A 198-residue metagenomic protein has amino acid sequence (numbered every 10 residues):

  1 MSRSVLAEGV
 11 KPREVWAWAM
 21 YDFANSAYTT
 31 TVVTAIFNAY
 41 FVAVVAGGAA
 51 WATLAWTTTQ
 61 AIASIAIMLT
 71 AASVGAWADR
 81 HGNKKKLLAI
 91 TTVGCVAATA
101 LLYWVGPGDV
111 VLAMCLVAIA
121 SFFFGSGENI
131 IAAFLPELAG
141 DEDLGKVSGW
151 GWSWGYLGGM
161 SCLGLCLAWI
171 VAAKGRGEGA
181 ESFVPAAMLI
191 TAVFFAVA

Functional and structural regions predicted by a protein language model:
R3-S64: Helix-loop boundary and gating motifs at the non-cytosolic
A49-T57, L167-V193: A membrane-interface helix-boundary motif in multi-pass transporters
T53-W77, A97-A98, M160-L163: Central cavity-lining transmembrane alpha-helices of secondary-active solute carriers, predominantly the Major
Q60, T92-T99, G155, F194-A198: MFS 12-TM fold signature
M68, A89-D109: C-terminal ends and interior cores of transmembrane alpha-helices in multi-pass membrane transporters/permeases
A78-G94: Cytoplasmic membrane-interface "Motif A"-like loop-to-helix N-cap segments of 12-TM Major Facilitator Superfamily
L116-W154: Cytoplasmic helix-loop-helix junction between adjacent transmembrane helices in 12-TM secondary transporters
G145-I170: Glycine-rich segments within core transmembrane alpha-helices of 12-TM secondary carriers
